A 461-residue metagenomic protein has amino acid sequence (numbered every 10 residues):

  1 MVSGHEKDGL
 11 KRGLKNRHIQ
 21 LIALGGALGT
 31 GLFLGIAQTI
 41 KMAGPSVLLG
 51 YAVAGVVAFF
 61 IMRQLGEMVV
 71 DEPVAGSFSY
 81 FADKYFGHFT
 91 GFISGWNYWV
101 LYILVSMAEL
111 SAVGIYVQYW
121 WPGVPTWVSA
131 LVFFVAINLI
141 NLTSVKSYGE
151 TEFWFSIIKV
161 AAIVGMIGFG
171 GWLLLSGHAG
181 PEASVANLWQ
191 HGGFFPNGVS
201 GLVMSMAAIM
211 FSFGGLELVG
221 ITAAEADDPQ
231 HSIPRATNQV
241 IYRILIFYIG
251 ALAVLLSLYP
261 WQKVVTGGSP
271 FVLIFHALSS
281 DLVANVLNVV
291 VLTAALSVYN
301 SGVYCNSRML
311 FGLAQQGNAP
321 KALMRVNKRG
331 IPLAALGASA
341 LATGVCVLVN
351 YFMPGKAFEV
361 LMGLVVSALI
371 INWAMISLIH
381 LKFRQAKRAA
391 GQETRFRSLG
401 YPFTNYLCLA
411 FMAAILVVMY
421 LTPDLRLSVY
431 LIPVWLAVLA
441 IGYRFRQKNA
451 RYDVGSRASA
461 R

Functional and structural regions predicted by a protein language model:
M1-A37, K41-S46, A58-R63, E72-A75 (+4 more regions): Membrane-interface "cap" regions at the ends of multi-pass membrane proteins
M1-K7, Y80-D83, E109-A130, A162-G165 (+4 more regions): Helix-loop-helix connectors at the membrane interface of multi-pass transporters/channels
S3-L10, V47-L48, W121-P125, I157-V289: Helix-loop-helix junctions that connect adjacent transmembrane segments in multi-pass membrane transporters
K11, L34-S129, F133, V240-I249 (+1 more regions): Extracellular loop-to-transmembrane helix junctions
V74, N97-A112, F213-A226, D281-K321 (+2 more regions): Membrane-helix boundary/coupling elements in multi-pass transport proteins
Y80-A82, G87, Y119, S205 (+2 more regions): TM-loop-TM module centered on a large, flexible mid-protein loop between adjacent transmembrane helices in multi-pass
G114, W127-A183, G214, T237-I241 (+4 more regions): Membrane-interface loop-to-helix entry segments
W154-F155, A322-L333, I370-P423, Y452-D453 (+1 more regions): C-terminal membrane-solvent junction of multi-pass transporters and transport-like membrane proteins
